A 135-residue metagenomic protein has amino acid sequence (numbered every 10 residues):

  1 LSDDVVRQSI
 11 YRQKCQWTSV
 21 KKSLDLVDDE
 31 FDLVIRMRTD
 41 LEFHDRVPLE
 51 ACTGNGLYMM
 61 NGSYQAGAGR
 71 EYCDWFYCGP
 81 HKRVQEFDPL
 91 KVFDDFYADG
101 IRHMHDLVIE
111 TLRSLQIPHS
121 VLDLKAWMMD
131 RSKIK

Functional and structural regions predicted by a protein language model:
L1-K135: ER/Golgi luminal nucleotide-sugar-dependent glycosyltransferases, focusing on the catalytic module
